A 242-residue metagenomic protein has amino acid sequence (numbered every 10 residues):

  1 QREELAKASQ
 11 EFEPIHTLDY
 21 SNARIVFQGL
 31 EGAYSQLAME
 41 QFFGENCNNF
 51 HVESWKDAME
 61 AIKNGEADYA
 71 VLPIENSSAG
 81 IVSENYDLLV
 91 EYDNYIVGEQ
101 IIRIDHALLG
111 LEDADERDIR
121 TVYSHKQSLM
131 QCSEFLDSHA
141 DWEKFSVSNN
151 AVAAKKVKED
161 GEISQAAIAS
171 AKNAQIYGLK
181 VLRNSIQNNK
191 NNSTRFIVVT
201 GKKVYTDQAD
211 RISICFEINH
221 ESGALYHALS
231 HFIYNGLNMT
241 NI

Functional and structural regions predicted by a protein language model:
Q1-I242: Domain-level signature for soluble enzymes in the chorismate/prephenate branch of the shikimate pathway
